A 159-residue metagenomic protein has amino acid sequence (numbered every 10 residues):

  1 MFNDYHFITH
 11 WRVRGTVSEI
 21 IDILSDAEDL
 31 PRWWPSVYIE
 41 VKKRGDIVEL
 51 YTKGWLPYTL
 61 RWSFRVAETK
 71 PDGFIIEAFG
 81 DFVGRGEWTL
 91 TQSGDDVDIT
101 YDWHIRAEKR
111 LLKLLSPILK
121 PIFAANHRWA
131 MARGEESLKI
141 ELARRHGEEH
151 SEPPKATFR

Functional and structural regions predicted by a protein language model:
M1-G45, P153-R159: Hydrophobic ligand-binding cavity/cleft-lining segments
F2, L56-Y58, F82: Short glycine/serine/proline-enriched coil/turn segments at secondary-structure junctions
D4-H10, I47, R61, G73 (+2 more regions): Intrinsic-disorder/low-complexity, polar/charged segments enriched in Ser/Thr/Lys/Arg/Asp/Glu/Gln
T9, V37, W62-E68, R85-Q92 (+1 more regions): Hydrophobic/aromatic beta-strand elements that line small-molecule binding cavities or substrate pockets in beta-rich
R14-V17, K43, A67-D72, T89-D98 (+1 more regions): A short, structured loop/turn motif at beta-sheet edges
I20-L24, L30, V48, V66 (+2 more regions): Hydrophobic pocket/interface hotspot
V48-W55, F74-G80: Short beta-strand segments that buttress and anchor functional surface loops
A78-R133, L138-I140, E149-S151: Beta-strand/loop substructures that line and gate deep hydrophobic ligand-binding cavities in soluble
